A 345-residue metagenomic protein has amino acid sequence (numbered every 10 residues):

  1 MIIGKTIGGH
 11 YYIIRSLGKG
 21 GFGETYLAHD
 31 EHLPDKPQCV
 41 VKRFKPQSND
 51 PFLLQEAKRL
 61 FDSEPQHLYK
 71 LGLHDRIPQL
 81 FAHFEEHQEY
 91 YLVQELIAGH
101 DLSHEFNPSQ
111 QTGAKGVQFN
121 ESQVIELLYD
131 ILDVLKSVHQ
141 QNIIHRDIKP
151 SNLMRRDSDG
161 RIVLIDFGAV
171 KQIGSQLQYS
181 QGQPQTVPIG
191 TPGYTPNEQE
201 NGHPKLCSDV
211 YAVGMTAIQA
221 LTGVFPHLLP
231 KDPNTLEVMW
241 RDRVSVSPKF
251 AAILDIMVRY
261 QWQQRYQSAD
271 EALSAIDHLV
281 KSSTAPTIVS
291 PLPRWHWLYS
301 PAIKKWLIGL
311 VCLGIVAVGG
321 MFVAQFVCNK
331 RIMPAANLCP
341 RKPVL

Functional and structural regions predicted by a protein language model:
D50-K70: AlphaC helix of the eukaryotic protein kinase fold
H83: Activation-segment/catalytic-loop signature of the eukaryotic protein kinase fold
H87-D101, E105: Conserved short submotifs of the Hanks-type protein kinase catalytic core that shape the nucleotide-binding pocket
L102-F119: AlphaC helix of the protein kinase catalytic domain
L127-L128: Activation segment signature within eukaryotic-like protein kinase domains
I131-I143: Protein kinase catalytic-loop region centered on the HRD/HxD motif
S180-E198: Conserved activation segment of eukaryotic-like protein kinases, specifically the C-terminal portion of the activation
